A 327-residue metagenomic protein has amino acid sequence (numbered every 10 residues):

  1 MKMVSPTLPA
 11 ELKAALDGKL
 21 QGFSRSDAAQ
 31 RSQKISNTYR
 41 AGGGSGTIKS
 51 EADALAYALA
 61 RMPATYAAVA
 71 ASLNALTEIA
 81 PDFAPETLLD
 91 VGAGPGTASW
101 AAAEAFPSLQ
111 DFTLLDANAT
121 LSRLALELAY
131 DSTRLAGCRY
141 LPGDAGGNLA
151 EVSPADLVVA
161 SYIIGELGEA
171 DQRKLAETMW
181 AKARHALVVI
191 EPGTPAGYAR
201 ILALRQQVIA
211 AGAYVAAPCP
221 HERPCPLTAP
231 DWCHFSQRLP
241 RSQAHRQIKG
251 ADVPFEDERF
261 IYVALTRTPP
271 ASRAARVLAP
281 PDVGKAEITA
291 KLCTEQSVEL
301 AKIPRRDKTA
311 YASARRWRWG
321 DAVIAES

Functional and structural regions predicted by a protein language model:
M1-G44: N-terminal auxiliary segments of SAM/dcSAM-dependent transferases
T47-A71: Class I SAM-dependent methyltransferase Rossmann-like catalytic core, especially the SAM/SAH-binding loop
A84-G94: Conserved class I S-adenosyl-L-methionine
P95-S108: Conserved SAM-binding loop of SAM-dependent methyltransferases across substrates and taxa, primarily the Class I
N118: Conserved SAM/SAH-binding beta-strand->alpha-helix loop
D156-A170: A short SAM/SAH-binding and catalytic strip from SAM-dependent methyltransferases
R184-G193: Conserved beta-strand signature within the Rossmann-like core of class I S-adenosyl-L-methionine
Q247-S327: C-terminal lobe and adjacent flexible extensions of AdoMet/dcAdoMet transferase-like proteins
